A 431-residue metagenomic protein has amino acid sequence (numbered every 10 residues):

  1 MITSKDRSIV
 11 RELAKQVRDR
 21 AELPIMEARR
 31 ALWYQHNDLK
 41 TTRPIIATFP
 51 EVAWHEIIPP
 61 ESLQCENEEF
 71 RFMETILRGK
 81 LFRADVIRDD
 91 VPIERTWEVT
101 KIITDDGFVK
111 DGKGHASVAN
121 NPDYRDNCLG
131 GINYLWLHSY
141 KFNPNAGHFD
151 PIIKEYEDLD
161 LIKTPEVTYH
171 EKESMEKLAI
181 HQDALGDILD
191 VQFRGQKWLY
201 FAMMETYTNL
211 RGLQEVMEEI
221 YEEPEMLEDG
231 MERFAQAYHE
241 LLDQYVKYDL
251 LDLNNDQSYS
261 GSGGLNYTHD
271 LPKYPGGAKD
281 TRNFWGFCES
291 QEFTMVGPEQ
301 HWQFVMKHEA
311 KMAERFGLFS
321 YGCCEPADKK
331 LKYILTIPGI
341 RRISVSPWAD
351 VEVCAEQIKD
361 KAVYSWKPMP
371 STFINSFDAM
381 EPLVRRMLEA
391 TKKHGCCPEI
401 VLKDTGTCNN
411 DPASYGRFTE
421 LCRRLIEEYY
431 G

Functional and structural regions predicted by a protein language model:
M1-E51, I57-M73, G79-R83, D90-I93 (+2 more regions): Active-site loop segments of alpha/beta catalytic cores
L39, I103, G114, Y140-F142 (+1 more regions): A generic structural signal for solvent-exposed, polar alpha-helical segments
D85, P92-V118: N-terminal accessory alpha/beta regions
K110, D126-N127, N143, T208: Compositionally biased, low-complexity repeat tracts
H115-S117, N133-Y134, G264-Y267: Polar low-complexity intrinsically disordered regions enriched in Ser/Thr and small residues
A119-L129, Y134-W136: Aromatic-residue-lined binding/catalytic grooves and analogous aromatic/hydrophobic interfacial grooves in multimeric
H138-A179: A gly/proline- and charged-residue-enriched helix-loop-helix capping module
